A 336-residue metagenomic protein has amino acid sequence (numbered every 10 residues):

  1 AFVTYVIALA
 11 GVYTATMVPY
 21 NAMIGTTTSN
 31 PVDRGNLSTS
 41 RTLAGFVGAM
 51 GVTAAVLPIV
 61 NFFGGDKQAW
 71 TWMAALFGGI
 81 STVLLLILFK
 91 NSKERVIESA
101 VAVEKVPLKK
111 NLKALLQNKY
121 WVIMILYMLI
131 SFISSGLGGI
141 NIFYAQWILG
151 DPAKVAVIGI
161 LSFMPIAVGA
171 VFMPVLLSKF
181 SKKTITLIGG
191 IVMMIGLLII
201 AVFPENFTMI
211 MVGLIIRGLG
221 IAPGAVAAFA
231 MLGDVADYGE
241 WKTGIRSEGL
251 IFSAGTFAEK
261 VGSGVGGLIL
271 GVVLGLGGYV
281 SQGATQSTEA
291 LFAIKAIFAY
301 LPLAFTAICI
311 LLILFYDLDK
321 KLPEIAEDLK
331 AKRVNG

Functional and structural regions predicted by a protein language model:
A1-G336: Membrane-embedded alpha-helical bundles of multi-pass transporters/translocases, especially carrier/permease families
